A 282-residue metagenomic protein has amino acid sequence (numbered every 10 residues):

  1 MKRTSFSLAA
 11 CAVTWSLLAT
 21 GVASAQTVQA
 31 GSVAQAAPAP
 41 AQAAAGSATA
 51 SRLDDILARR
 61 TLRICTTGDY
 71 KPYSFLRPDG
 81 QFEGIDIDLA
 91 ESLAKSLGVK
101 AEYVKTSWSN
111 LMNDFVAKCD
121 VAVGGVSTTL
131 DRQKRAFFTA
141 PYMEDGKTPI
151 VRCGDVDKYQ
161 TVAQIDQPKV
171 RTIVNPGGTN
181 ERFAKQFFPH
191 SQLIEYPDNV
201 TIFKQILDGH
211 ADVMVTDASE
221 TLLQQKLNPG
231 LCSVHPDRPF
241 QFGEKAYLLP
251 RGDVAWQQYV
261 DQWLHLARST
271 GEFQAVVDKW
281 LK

Functional and structural regions predicted by a protein language model:
Q35-A37, A41-S47, D88-S96, C153-V156 (+4 more regions): Extended ligand-binding regions for polar small-molecule ligands
R59-G84: Short glycine-rich His-centered loop
R60-T66, V162-G177, Q192: Short loop->beta-strand "edge-of-pocket" segments that line small-molecule binding or catalytic clefts across diverse
L62-R63, G98-K100, A117-G124, V170-R171 (+2 more regions): Alpha-to-beta junction loops
S74-P78, A90-V99, T161-D166, N180-P197 (+3 more regions): Ligand-binding cleft/hinge of the Venus flytrap
E83, K100-S107, V174-N175, S191-N199 (+1 more regions): Short beta-strand-to-loop elements that line the ligand-binding cleft of bilobed periplasmic-binding protein-like
I87, E91, K95, K100-Q164 (+2 more regions): Acidic, polar ligand-binding/catalytic clefts
E144-V151, A218, L222-H265, K282: Periplasmic-binding protein-like
